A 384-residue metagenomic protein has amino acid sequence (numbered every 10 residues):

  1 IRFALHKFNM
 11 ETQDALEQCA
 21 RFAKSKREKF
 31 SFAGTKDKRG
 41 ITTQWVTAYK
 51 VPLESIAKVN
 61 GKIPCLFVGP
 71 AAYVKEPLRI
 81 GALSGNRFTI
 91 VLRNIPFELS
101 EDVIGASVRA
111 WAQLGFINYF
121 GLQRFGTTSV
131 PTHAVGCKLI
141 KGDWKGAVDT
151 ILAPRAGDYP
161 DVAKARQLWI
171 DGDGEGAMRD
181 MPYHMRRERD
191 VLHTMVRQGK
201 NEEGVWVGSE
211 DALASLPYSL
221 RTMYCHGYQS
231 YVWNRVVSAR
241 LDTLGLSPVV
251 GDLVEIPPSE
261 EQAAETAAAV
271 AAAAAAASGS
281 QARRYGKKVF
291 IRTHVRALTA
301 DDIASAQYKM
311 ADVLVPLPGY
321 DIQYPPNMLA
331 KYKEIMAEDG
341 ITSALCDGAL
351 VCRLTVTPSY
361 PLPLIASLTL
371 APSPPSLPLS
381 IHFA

Functional and structural regions predicted by a protein language model:
I1-A384: Non-catalytic, substrate/partner-engaging modules appended to enzymatic cores
